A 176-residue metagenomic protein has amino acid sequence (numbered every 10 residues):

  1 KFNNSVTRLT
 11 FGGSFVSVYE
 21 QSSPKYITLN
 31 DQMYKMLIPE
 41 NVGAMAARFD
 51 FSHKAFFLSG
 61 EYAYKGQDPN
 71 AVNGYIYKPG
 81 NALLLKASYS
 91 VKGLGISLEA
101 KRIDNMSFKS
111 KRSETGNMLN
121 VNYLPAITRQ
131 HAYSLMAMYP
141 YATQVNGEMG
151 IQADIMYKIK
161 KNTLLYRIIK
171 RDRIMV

Functional and structural regions predicted by a protein language model:
K1-V176: Signature for the C-terminal beta-barrel architecture of outer-membrane proteins
